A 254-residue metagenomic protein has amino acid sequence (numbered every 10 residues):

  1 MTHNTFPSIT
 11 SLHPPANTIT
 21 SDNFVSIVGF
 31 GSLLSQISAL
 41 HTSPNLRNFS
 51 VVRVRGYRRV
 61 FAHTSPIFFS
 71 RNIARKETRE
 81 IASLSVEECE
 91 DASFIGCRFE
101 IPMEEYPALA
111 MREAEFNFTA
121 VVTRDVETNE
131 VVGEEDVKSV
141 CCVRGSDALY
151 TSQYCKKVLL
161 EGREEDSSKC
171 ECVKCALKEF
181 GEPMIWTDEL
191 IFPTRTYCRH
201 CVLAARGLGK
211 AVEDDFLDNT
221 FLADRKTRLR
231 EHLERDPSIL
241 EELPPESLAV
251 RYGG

Functional and structural regions predicted by a protein language model:
H3-G254: A glycine-rich, hydrophobic/aromatic-adjacent loop/helix-cap motif
